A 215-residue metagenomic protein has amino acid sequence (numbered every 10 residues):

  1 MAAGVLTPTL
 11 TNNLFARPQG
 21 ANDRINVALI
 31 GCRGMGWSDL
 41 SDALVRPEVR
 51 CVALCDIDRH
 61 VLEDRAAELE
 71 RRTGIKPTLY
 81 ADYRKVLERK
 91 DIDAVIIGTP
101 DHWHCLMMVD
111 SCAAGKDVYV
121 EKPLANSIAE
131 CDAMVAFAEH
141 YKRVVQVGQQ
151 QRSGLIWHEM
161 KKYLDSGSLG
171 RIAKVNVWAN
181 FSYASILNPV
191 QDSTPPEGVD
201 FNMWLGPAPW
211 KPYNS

Functional and structural regions predicted by a protein language model:
M1-V120, N126-V144: N-terminal glycine-/serine-/threonine-rich beta1-alpha1-beta2 phosphate-ribose binding loop of Rossmann-like
I30, E121, W178, P207: Alpha/beta-hydrolase-fold catalytic nucleophile elbow
R46, A81, R152-S153, K211-Y213: Redox-cofactor-proximal catalytic regions of oxidoreductases
A53-C55, I96, A173-N176, L205: Residues embedded in well-ordered beta-strands within globular domains across many folds
K85, G206-Y213: Glycine-rich, acidic and aromatic/proline-enriched surface loops and short helix-turn segments that act as binding
D117, A125-M203: A contiguous active-site-proximal alpha/beta segment in oxidoreductase catalytic domains
Y183-I186, W210-S215: Pol beta-like nucleotidyltransferase catalytic core
